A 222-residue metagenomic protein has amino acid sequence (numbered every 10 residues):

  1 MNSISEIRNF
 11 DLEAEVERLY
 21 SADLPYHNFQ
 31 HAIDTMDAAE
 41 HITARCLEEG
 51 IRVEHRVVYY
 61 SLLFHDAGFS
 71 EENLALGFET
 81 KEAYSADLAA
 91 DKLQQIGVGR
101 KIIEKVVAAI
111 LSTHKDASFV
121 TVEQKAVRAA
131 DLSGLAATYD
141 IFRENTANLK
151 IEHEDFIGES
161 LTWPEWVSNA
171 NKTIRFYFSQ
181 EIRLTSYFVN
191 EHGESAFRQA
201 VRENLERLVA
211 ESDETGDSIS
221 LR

Functional and structural regions predicted by a protein language model:
M1-E71: Acidic/His-rich, divalent-metal-binding segments that scaffold phosphate/diphosphate chemistry
D11, E15-V16, V58-F64, V106-H114 (+1 more regions): Short alpha-helical scaffolding segments that buttress acidic/His motifs in well-ordered protein cores
P25-R52, F64, K115-R222: Divalent metal-dependent phosphate-bond-processing catalytic cores, especially two-metal-ion Mg2+/Mn2+ enzymes that act
T35-A39, E79-I96: An active-site-proximal "capping" alpha-helix that borders the catalytic cofactor pocket
I42, S70, L88-I96, A109-D116: Mid-sequence acidic-hydrophobic segments that form the walls of catalytic/ligand-binding cavities or oligomerization
E49-V57, I96-T113, E123: Acidic/histidine metal-binding catalytic segments
N73-E79: Metal-dependent catalytic cores of enzymes that make or break cyclic nucleotides and related phosphoester linkages
